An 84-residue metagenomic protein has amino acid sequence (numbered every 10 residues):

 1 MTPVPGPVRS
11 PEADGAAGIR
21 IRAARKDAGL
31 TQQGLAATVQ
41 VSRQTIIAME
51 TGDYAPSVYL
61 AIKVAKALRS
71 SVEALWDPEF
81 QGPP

Functional and structural regions predicted by a protein language model:
M1-A16, R22-A23, A74, G82-P84: N-terminal flexible/basic segments that precede or flank functional cores
I19-T38: Short basic helix-loop element that most often maps to the first helix and adjoining turn of HTH DNA-binding modules
I21, Q32, R43, V58-A61: Helix-turn-helix DNA-binding elements, focusing on the entry/boundary residues of the two helices that contact DNA
K26, Q40, T51, F80: Residue-level detection of the helix-turn-helix DNA-binding "recognition helix"
G34, T45, A74: Residues in the helix-turn-helix
V41-A55: Recognition helix of helix-turn-helix/homeodomain-like DNA-binding domains that insert into the DNA major groove
Y59-A74: DNA major-groove recognition helix of helix-turn-helix/homeodomain DNA-binding modules
